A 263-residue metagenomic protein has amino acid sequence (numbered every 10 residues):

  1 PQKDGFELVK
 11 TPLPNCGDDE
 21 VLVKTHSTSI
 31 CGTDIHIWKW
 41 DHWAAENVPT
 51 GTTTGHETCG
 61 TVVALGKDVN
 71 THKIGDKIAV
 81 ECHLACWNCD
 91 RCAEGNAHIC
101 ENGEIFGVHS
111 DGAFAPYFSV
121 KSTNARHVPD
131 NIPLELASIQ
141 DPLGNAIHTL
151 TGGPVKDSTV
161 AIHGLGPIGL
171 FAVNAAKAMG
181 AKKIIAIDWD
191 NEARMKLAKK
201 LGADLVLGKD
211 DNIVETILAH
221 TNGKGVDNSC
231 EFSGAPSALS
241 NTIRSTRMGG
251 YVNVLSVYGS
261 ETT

Functional and structural regions predicted by a protein language model:
P12-T28, W43-D90, P129-N131: Glycine-rich beta-strand-centered segment in the early N-terminal region that forms part of a ligand/cofactor-binding
N47, H56, C86-H163: NAD(P)H dinucleotide-binding glycine-rich loop of Rossmann-like/cofactor-binding domains, especially the beta1-alpha1
K77, T159, G250-Y251: Short glycine-centered segments of the SAM/dcSAM-binding site in methyltransferase folds
A79, D227-C230: N-terminal Rossmann-like NAD(P) cofactor-binding module of classical short-chain dehydrogenase/reductase
I132-D211, E215: Mid-domain Rossmann-like dinucleotide-binding core that forms the NAD(H)/NADP(H) cofactor-binding site
A186, K199, D204, A235-T263: Glycine-rich phosphate-binding loop and adjacent beta-alpha segment of Rossmann(oid) nucleotide-cofactor-binding
I213-G223: Conserved amphipathic alpha-helix within the SDR
